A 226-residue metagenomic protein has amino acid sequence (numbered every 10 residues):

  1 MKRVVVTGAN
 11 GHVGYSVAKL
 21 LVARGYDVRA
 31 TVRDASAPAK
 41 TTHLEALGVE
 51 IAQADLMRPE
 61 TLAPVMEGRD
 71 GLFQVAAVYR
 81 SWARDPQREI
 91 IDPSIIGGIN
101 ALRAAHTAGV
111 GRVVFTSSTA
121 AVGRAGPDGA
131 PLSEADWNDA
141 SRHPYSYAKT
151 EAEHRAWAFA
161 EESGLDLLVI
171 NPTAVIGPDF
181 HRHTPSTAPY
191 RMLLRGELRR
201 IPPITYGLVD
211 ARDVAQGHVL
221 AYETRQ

Functional and structural regions predicted by a protein language model:
K2-D27: N-terminal Rossmann NAD(P)H-binding glycine-rich loop of SDR-like oxidoreductase domains
Y15, A35-I96: NAD(P)H-binding glycine-rich loop region in Rossmannoid oxidoreductase-like domains and their noncatalytic homologs
R29, Q74, V78, A83-H143: Conserved Rossmann-fold NAD(P)-dependent oxidoreductase catalytic core, especially the SDR/UDP-sugar
V32, S117-S118, N171-P172, I176: Conserved SDR Rossmann-fold cofactor-binding beta-strand/turn motif
A140-L168: Active-site Tyr-X1-5-Lys
S163-T205: NAD(P)-dependent short-chain dehydrogenase/reductase
Y190-R200, I204-Q226: Alpha-helical substrate-binding/gating segment
